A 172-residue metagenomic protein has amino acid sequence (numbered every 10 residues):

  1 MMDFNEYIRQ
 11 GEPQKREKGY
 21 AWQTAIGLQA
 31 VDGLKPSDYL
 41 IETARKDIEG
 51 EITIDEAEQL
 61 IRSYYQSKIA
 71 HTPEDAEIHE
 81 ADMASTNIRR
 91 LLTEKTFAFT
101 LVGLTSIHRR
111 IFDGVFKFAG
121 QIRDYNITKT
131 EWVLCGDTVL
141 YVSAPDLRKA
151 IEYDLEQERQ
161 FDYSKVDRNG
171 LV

Functional and structural regions predicted by a protein language model:
M1-V172: FIC/Doc superfamily catalytic core
